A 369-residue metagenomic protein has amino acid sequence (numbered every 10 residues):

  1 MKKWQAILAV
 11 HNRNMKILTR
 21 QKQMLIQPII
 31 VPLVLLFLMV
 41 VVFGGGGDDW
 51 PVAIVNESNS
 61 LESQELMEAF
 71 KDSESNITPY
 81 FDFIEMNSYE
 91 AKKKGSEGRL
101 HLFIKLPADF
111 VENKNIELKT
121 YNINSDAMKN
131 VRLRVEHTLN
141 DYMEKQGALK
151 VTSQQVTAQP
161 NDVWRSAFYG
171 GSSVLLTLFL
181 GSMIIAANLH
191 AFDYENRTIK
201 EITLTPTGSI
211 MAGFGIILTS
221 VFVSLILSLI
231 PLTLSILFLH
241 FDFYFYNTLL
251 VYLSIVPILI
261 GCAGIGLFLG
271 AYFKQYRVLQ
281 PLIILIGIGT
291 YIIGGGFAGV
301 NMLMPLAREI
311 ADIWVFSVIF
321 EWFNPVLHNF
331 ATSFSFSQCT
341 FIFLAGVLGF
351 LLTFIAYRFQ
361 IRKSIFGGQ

Functional and structural regions predicted by a protein language model:
M1-W164, Q369: Extracytoplasmic/periplasmic domains immediately adjacent to an N-terminal transmembrane anchor in multi-pass membrane
K2-W4, G45-G46, F268, Y272 (+2 more regions): Junction motif at the cytosolic side of a transmembrane helix
A9, E68, V300-T340: Short hydrophobic, aromatic-rich alpha-helical segments embedded in or entering the lipid bilayer of multi-pass
L18, G98, M183-T205: Transmembrane helix boundary and interhelical loop/hinge segments in multi-pass membrane proteins
L38-D49, Y276-I313: Transmembrane helix segments
M39-G46, A187, A191-F192, F238-F243 (+5 more regions): Short helix-capping/hinge motifs at transmembrane helix termini and TM-loop junctions
S166-N188: Long, hydrophobic alpha-helical segments
S209, G213-I283, I288, F336-F343 (+1 more regions): Alpha-helical transmembrane segments and their short interhelical loops
